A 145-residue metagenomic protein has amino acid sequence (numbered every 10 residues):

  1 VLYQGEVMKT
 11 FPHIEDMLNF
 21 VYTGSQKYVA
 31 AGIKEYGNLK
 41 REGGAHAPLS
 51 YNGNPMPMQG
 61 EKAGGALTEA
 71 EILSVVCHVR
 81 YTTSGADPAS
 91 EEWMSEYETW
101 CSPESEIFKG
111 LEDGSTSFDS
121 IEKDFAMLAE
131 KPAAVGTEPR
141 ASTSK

Functional and structural regions predicted by a protein language model:
V1-V7, G53: His/Cys-centered metal/cofactor-coordination and adjacent catalytic loops
G5-T10, S105: Serine-centered coil/turn micro-motif
M8-H13, G64-L67: Extracytoplasmic/periplasmic, Sec-exported soluble proteins
K9, M17-V21, K34-N38: Non-transmembrane, interaction-prone segments in cytosolic or luminal domains
P12-D16, F20, A70-S74: Extracytoplasmic/secreted proteins, especially bacterial periplasmic and envelope-associated proteins
T23-K27: Glycine-rich, acidic and aromatic/proline-enriched surface loops and short helix-turn segments that act as binding
V29-K145: Flexible coil segments in periplasmic/lumen-exposed cytochrome c-class electron-transfer proteins
